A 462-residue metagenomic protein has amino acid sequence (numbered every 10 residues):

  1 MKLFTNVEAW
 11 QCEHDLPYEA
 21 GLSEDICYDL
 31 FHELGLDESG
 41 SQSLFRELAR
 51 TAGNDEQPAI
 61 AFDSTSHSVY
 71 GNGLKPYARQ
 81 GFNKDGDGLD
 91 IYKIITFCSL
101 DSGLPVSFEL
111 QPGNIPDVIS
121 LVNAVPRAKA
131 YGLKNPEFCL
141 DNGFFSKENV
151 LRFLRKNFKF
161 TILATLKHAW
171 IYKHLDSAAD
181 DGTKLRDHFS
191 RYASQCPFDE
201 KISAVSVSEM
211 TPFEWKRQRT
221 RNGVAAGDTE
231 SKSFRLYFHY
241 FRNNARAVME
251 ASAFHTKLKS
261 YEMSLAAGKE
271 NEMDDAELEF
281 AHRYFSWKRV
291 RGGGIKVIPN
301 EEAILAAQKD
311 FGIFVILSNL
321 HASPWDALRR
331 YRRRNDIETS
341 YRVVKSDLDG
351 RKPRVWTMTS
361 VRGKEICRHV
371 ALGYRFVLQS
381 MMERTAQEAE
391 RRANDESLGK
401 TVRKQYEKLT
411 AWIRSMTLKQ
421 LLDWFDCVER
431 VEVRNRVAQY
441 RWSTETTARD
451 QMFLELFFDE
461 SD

Functional and structural regions predicted by a protein language model:
M1-D462: Anion-binding and metal-coordination hotspots
